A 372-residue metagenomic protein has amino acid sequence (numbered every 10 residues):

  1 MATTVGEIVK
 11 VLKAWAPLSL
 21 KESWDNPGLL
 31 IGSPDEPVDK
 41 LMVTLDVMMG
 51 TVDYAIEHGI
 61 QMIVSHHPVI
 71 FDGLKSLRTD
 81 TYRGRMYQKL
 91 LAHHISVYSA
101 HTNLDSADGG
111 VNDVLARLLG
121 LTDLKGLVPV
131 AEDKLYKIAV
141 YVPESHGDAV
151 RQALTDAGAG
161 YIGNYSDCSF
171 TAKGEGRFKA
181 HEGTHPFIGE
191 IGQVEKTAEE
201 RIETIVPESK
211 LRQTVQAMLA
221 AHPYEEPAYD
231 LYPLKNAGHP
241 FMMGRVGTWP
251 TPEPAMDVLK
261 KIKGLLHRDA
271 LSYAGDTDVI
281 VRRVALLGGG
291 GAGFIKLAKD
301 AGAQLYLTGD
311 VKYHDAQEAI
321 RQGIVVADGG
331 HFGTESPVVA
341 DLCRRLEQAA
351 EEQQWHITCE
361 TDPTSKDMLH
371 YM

Functional and structural regions predicted by a protein language model:
M1-M372: Hydrophobic structural segments
